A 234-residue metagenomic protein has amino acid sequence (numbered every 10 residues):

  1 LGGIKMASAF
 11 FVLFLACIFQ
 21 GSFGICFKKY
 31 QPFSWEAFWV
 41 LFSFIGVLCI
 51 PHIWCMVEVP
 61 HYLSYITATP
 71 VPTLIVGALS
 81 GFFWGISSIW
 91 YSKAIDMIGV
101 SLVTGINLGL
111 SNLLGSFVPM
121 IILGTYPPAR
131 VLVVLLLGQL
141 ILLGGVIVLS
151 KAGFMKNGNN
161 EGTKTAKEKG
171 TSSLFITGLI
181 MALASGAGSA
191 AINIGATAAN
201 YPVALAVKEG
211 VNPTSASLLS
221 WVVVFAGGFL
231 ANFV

Functional and structural regions predicted by a protein language model:
G2-V234: Polytopic alpha-helical membrane proteins, predominantly small-molecule transporters/carriers
